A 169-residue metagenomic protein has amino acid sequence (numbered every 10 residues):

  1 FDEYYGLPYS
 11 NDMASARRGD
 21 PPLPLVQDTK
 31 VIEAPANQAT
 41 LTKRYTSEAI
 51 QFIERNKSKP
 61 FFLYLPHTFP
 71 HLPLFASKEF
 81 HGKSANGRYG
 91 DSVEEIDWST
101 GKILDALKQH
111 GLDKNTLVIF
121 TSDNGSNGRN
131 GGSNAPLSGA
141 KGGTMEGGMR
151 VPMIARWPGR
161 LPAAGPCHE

Functional and structural regions predicted by a protein language model:
F1-D12, V93-I96, A140, T144: Acidic, His- and aromatic-enriched active-site or binding-groove loops in soluble protein domains that engage sugars
F1-F61, H67-A76, A155-R156: Formylglycine-dependent
S15, G19-K30, G101-H110, N130-E169: Substrate-binding rim/cap in mid-to-C-terminal beta-strand-loop elements of soluble/periplasmic
E33-A39, N86-G90, R160-E169: Active-site rim elements
R44-I53, K78-T116: A long, amphipathic alpha-helix that forms part of the scaffold/cap immediately adjacent to metal-dependent active
A49, P60-P66, V93-I96, T100 (+2 more regions): Beta-strand elements within well-structured catalytic alpha/beta cores of enzymes that handle phosphate/sulfate esters
P70-F75, G125-G131: Secretory-pathway/luminal and periplasmic proteins that interact with or process carbohydrate-rich
A76-H81, G132-P136: Short, glycine/charged-enriched secondary-structure capping and boundary segments
